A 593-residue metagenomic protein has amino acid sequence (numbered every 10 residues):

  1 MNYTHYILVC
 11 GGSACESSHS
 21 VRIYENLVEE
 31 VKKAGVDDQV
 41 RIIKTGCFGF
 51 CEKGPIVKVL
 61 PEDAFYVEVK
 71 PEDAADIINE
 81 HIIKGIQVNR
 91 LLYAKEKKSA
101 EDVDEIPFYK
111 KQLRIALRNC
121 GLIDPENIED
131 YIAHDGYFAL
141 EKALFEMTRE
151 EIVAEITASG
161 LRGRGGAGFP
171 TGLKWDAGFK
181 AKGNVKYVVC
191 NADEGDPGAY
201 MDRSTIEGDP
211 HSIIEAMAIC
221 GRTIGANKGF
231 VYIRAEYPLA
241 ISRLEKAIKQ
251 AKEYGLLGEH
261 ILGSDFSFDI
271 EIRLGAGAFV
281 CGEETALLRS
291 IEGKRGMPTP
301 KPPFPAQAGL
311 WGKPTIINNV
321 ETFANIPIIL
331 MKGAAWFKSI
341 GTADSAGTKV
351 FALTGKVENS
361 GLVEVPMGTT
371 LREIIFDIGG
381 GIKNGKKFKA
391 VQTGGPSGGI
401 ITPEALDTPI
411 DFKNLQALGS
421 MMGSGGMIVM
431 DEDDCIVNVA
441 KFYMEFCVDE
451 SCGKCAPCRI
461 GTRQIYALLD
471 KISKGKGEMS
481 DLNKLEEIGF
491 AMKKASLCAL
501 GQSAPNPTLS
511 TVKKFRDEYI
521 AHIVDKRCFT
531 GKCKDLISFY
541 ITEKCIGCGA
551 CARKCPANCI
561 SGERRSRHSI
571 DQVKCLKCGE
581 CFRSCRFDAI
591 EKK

Functional and structural regions predicted by a protein language model:
M1-H5, S18-K44, P61-R90, A139-E155 (+9 more regions): Ferredoxin-type iron-sulfur electron-transfer modules in oxidoreductases and energy-metabolism complexes
V9, I123-F138, V188-D202, P305-L310 (+2 more regions): Gly-rich Lys/Arg/Thr-decorated short loops/hinges at beta-loop-alpha junctions or inter-strand turns that position
C15, I156-G178, G277-R289, G293-R295 (+2 more regions): Conserved phosphate/anionic-ligand binding catalytic regions in large, soluble enzymes, centered on
V31, A216-A218, G368-K383: Short amphipathic, charge-patterned alpha-helical segments
K53-V57, A456-R463, A550-S569, E580-K593: Iron-sulfur cluster-binding cysteine motifs and their immediate structural context in ferredoxin-like electron-transfer
L92-A158, N318-G333: Flexible inter-domain linker/hinge segments
I241-M367, G379: Hydrophobic alpha-helical positions that pack around
S345-N359, V365-M367, L371, F529-L576 (+1 more regions): C-terminal accessory/binding modules appended to enzymatic or scaffolding proteins
